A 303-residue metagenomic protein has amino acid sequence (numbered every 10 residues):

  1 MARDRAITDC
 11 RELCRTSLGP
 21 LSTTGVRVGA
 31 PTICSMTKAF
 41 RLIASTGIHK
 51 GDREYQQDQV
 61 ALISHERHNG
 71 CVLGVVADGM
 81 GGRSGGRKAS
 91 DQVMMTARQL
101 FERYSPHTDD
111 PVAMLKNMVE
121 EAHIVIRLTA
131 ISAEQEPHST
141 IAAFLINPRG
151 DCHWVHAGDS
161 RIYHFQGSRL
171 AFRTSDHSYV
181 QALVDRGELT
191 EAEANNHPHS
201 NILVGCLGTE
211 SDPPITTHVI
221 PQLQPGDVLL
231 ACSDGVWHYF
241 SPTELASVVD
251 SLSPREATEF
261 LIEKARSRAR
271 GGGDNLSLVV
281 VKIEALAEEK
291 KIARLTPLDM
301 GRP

Functional and structural regions predicted by a protein language model:
R3, D9-P303: PP2C/PPM-type serine/threonine phosphatase catalytic domain
